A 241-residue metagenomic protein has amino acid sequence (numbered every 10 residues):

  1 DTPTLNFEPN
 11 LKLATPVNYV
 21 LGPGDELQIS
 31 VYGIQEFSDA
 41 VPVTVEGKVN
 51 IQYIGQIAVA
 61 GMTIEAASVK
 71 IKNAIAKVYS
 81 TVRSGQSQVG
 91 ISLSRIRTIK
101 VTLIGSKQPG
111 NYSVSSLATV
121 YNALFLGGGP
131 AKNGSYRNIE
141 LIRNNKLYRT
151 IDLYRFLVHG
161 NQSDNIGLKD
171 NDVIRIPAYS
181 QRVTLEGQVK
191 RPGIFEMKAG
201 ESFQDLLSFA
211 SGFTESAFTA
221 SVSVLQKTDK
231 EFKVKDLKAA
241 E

Functional and structural regions predicted by a protein language model:
D1-E241: Ser/Thr/Pro/Gly-biased, low-complexity, turn-/loop-rich segments that often occur immediately after N-terminal
